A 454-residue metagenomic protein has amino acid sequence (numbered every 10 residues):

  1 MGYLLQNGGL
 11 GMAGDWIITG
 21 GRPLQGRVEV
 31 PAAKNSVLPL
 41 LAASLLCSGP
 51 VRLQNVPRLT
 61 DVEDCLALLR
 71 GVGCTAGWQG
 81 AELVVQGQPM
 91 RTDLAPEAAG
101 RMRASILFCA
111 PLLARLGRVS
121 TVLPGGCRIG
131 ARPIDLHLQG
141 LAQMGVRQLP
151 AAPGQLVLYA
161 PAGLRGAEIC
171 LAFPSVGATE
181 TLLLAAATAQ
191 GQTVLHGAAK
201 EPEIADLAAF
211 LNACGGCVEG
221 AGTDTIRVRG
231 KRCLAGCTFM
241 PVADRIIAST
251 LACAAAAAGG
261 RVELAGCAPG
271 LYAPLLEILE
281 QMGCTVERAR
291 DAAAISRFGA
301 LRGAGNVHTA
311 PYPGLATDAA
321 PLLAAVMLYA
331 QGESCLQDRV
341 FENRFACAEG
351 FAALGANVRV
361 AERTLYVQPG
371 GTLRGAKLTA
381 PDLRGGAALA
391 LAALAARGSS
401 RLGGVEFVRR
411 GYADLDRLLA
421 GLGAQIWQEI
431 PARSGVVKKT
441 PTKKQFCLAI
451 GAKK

Functional and structural regions predicted by a protein language model:
G2-K454: Short, structured segments at the rim of ligand-binding sites
